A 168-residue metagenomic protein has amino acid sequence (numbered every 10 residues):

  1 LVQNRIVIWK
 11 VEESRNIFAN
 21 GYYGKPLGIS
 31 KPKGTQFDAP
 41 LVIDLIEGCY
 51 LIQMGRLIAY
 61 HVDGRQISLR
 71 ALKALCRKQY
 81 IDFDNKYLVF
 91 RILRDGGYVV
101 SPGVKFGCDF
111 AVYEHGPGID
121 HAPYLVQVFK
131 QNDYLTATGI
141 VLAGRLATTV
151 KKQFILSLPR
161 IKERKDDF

Functional and structural regions predicted by a protein language model:
L1-F168: Long Lys/Arg-rich low-complexity intrinsically disordered regions in nucleic-acid-associated proteins
